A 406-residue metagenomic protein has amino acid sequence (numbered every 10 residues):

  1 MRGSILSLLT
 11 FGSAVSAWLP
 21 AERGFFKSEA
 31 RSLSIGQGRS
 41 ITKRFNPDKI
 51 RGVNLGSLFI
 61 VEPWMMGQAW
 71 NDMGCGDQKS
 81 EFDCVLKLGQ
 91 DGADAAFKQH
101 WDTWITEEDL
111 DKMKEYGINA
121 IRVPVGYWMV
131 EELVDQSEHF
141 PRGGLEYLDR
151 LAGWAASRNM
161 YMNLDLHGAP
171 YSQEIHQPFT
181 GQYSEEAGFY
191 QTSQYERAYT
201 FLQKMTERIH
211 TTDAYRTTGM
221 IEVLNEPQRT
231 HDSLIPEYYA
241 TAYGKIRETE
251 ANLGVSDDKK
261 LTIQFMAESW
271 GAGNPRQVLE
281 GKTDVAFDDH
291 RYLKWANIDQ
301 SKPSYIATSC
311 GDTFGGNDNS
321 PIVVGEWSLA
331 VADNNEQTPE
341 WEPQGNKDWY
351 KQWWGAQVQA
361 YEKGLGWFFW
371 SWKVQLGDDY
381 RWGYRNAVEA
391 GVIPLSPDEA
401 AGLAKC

Functional and structural regions predicted by a protein language model:
M1-R23: Fungal secretory targeting signals
S16-D48, D72, A95, Y384 (+1 more regions): Fungal extracellular Ser/Thr-rich, low-complexity intrinsically disordered regions
S34, A95-I121, Q136-G168, F179-M220: An active-site-proximal structural segment forming one wall of the substrate-binding cleft that immediately precedes
R51, N317-K405: Substrate-binding cleft of secreted/luminal carbohydrate-active enzymes
R51-L55, I121-V123, M162-L166, G219-I221 (+4 more regions): Hydrophobic faces of well-ordered beta-strands that scaffold small-molecule active sites in alpha/beta enzyme cores
S57, V61-R142, W367: Active-site-adjacent substrate/metal-binding segments within catalytic domains of carbohydrate-active enzymes
M129-L133, P170-T180, V331-N335: Short acidic/His/Gly/Ser-rich catalytic and metal-binding motifs that mark active-site loops of diverse hydrolases
D213, T217-M220, L224-V358: Extracellular glycoside hydrolase catalytic/binding regions
